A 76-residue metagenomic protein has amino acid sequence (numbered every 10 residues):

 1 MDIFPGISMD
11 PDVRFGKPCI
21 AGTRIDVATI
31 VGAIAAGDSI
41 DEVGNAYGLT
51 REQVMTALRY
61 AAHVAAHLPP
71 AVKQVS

Functional and structural regions predicted by a protein language model:
I3-I25, A71-V75: Short, Lys/Arg-enriched anionic-surface-contact patches
D26-S76: Long, charge-rich, low-complexity alpha-helical segments
